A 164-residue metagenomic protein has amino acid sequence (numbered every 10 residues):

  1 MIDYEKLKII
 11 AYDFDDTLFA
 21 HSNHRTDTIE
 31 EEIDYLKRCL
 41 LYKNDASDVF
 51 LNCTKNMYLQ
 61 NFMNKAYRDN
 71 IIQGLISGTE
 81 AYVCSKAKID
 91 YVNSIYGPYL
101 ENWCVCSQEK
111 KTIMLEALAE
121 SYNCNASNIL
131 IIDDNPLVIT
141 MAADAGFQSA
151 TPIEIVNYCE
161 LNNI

Functional and structural regions predicted by a protein language model:
M1-D3, L115-N123, C159-I164: Short amphipathic alpha-helix with an adjacent loop that forms part of the alpha/beta core around
I2-N23: Asp-based phosphoryl-transfer active-site loop
E5-L7, N70-I72, A126-N128: A general structural motif
L18-S22, Y82-K86, M114, L137-M141 (+1 more regions): Short catalytic/ligand-binding loop motif for oxyanion handling, primarily in non-cytosolic enzymes, centered on
I29-L75, Y82-K86, T112-I113, E120: Short, acidic loop-to-helix structural element flanking the phosphoryl-transfer center in phosphate-processing enzymes
G78-I129: Substrate-recognition "cap/lid" segment bordering the active-site pocket of phosphatases
A126-I164: Acidic, Mg2+-coordinating phosphoryl-transfer loop and its flanking beta/alpha structural elements, shared across
